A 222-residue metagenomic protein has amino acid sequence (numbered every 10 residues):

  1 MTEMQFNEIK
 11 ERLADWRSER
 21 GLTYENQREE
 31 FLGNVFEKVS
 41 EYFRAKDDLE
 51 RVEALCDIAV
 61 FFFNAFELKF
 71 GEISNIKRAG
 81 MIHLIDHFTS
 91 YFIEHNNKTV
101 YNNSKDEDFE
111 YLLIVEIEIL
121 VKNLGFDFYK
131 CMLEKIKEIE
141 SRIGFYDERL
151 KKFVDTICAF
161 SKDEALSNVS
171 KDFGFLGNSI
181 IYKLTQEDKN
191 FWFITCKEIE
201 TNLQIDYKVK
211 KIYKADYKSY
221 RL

Functional and structural regions predicted by a protein language model:
M1-L222: Flexible "arm" and connector segments at domain edges
